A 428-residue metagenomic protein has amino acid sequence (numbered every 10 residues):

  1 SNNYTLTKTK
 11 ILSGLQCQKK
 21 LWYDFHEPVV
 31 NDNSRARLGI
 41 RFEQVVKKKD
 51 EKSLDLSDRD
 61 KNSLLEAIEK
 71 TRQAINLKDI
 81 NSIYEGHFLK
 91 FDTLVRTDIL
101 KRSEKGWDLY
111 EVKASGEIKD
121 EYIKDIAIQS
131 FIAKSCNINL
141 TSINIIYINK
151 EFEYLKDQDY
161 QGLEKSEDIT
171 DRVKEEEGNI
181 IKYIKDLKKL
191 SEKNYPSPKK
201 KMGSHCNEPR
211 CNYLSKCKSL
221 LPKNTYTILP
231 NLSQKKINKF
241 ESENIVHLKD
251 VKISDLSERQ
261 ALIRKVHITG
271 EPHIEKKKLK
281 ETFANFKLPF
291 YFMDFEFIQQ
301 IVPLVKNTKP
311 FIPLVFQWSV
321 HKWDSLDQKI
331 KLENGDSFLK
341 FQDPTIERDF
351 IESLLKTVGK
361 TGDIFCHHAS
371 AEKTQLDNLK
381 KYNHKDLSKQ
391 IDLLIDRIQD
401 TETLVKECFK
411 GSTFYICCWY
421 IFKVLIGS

Functional and structural regions predicted by a protein language model:
S1-G106, Q234-Q260, V266-T269: Metal-dependent nuclease catalytic cores that hydrolyze phosphodiester bonds in DNA/RNA, characterized by
C17-L21, L190-T225: Cysteine-cluster motifs in flexible loop/terminal segments that predominantly coordinate metals
Y23, L220-L221, N238-F240, K249-D250 (+2 more regions): Short helix/loop capping segments that flank catalytic or ligand/cofactor-binding pockets
P28-N31, Q158-L163, V305-V315, L379-D386: Short secondary-structure boundary/capping segments
N81-G86, K90, L94-D98, L109-V112 (+2 more regions): Conserved DEDDh/DEDDy metal-dependent 3′-5′ exonuclease domain
F88, K278-K360: Conserved RNase H-like, two-metal-ion catalytic cores of nucleic-acid enzymes
L155-V173, Y213-L232: Short His/Asp/Glu-rich catalytic/ion-coordination signatures at enzyme active sites or charged loops
I245-V302: Long, highly charged low-complexity segments
